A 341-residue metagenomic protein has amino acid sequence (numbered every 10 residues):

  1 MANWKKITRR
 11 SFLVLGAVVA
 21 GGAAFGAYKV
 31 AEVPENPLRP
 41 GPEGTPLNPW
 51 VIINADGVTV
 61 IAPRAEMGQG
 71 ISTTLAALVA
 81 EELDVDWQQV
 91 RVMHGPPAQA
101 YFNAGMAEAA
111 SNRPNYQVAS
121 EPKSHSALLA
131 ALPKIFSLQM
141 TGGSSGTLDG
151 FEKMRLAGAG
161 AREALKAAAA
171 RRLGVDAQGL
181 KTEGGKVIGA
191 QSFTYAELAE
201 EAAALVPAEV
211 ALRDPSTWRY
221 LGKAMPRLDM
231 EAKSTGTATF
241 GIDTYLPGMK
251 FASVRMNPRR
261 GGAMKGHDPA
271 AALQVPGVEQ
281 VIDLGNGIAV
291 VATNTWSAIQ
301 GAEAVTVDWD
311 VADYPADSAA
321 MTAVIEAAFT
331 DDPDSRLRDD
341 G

Functional and structural regions predicted by a protein language model:
M1-G341: Structural alpha/beta core scaffold segments of enzyme domains
